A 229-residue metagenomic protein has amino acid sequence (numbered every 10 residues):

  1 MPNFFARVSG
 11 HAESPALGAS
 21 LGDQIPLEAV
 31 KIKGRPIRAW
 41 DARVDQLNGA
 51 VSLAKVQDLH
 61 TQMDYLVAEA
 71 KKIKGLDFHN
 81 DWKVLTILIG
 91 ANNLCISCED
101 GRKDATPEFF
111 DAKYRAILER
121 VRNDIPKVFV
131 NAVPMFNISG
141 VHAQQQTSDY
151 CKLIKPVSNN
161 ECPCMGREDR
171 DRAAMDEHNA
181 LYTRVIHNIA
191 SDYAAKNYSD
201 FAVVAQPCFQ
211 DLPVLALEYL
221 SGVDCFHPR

Functional and structural regions predicted by a protein language model:
M1-R115, E119: Conserved SGNH/GDSL esterase-like catalytic core that processes O-acyl groups on lipids and polysaccharides
F4, V8, A116, R120 (+3 more regions): Alpha-helical structural signal in soluble globular domains
R43-D45, H79-L85, I125-V130, K196-A202: Loop/turn elements at helix/coil->beta-strand transitions in domains of secreted/extracellular proteins
S52, K103, P107-F110, N123 (+3 more regions): Amphipathic alpha-helical protein-protein interaction segments
K55-D58, N93-I96, P126, I138-Q145 (+1 more regions): Eukaryotic short linear interaction motifs
L88, V133-P134, Q206: Alpha/beta-hydrolase-fold catalytic nucleophile elbow
E108-A112, E119-A132, V141, C162-C164: Active-site region of glycoside hydrolase catalytic domains
S139-R229: Catalytic His-Asp segment of secreted/periplasmic serine-dependent ester chemistry enzymes
